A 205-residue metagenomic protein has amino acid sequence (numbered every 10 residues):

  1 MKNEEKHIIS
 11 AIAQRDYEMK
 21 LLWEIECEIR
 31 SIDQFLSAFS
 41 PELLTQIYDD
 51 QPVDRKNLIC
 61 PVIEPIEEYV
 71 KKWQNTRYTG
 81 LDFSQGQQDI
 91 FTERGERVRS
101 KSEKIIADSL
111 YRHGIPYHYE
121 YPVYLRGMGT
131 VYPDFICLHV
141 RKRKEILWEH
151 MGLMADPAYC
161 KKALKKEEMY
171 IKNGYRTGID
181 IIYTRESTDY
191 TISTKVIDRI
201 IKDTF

Functional and structural regions predicted by a protein language model:
M1-W73: Nuclease-adjacent, charged terminal/linker segments that flank catalytic cores
R15, E93-S100, D156-C160, E186-S187: Short, charged/polar micro-motifs that form catalytic or ligand-binding hotspots
D50-I115: Solvent-exposed, charged helical/coil patches that constitute nucleic-acid or partner-interaction surfaces
I90, Y132-K166: Short beta-strand-loop-alpha-helix junction that forms the active-site gateway of nucleic-acid-processing nucleases
E96-V98, Y111, P116-R141: Active-site metal-binding core of divalent-cation-utilizing nuclease and nuclease-like domains
Y124-G127, M154-A158, S187-T191: Acidic, metal-coordinating catalytic cores used for nucleic-acid/nucleotide bond scission and strand-transfer chemistry
K172-F205: Basic, glycine-rich
